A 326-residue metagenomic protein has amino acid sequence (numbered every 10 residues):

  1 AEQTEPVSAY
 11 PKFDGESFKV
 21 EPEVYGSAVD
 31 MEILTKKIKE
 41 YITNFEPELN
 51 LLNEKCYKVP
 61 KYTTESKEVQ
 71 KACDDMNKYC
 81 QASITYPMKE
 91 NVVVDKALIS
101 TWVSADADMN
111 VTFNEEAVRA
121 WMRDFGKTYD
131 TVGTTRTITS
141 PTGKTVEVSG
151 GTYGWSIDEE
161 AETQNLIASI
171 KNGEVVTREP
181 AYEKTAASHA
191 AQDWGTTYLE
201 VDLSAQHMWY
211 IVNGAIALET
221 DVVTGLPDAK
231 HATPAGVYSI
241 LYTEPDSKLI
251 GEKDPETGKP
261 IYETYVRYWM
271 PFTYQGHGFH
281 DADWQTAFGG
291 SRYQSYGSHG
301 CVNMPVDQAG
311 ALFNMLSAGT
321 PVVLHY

Functional and structural regions predicted by a protein language model:
A1-T264, Y268, Q285-T286, L316-A318 (+1 more regions): Surface-exposed, secretory/extracytoplasmic low-complexity segments enriched in Ser/Thr/Asn/Gly/Pro
Y268-F272, G276-M315, P321-L324: Active-site scaffold segments
